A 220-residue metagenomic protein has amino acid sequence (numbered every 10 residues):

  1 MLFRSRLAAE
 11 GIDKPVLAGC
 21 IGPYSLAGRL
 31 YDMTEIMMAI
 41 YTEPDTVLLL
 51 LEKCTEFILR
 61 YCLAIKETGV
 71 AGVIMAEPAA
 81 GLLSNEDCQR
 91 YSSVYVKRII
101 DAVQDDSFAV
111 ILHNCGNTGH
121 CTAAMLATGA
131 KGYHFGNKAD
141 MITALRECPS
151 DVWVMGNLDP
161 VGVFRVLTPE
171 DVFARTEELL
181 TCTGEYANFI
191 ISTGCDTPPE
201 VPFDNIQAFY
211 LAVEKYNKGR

Functional and structural regions predicted by a protein language model:
M1-R220: Active-site loop segments of alpha/beta catalytic cores
